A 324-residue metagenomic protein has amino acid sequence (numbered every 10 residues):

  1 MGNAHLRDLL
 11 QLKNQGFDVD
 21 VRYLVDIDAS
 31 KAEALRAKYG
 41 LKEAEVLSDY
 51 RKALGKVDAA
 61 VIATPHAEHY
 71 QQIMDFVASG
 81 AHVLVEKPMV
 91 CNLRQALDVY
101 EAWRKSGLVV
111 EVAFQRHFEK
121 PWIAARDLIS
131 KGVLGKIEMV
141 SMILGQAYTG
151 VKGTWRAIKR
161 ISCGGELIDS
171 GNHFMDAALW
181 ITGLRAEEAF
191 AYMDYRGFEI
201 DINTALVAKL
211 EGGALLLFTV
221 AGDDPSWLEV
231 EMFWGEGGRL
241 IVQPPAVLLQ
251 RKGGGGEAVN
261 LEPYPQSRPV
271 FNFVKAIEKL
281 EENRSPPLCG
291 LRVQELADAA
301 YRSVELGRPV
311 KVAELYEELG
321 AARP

Functional and structural regions predicted by a protein language model:
M1-G40: N-terminal Rossmann-like dinucleotide-binding module
H5, D28, Y39-A102: Beta-loop-alpha module in the N-terminal Rossmann-like domain of NAD(P)-dependent dehydrogenases, especially those
N14-Q15, A59-I62, A276-P324: C-terminal helix-rich "cap/oligomerization" subdomain common to oxidoreductases
I27-K31, N260-F271, S285, R292: Active-site loop of classical SDR/Rossmann-like NAD(P)-dependent oxidoreductases, centered on the catalytic Tyr-X3-Lys
V85-E86, V110-V112, F218, V242: Hydrophobic residues in well-ordered beta-strands that form the structural core
D98-Q115, K136-V140: Rossmann-fold dehydrogenase core element
R116-Y192, G197, G307: Predominantly a Rossmann-like dinucleotide-binding segment in NAD(P)-dependent oxidoreductases
D169, M175-A246, S267-N283, Y316-P324: Contiguous beta-strand/loop segments that form the cofactor/metal-binding neighborhood of enzyme cores
